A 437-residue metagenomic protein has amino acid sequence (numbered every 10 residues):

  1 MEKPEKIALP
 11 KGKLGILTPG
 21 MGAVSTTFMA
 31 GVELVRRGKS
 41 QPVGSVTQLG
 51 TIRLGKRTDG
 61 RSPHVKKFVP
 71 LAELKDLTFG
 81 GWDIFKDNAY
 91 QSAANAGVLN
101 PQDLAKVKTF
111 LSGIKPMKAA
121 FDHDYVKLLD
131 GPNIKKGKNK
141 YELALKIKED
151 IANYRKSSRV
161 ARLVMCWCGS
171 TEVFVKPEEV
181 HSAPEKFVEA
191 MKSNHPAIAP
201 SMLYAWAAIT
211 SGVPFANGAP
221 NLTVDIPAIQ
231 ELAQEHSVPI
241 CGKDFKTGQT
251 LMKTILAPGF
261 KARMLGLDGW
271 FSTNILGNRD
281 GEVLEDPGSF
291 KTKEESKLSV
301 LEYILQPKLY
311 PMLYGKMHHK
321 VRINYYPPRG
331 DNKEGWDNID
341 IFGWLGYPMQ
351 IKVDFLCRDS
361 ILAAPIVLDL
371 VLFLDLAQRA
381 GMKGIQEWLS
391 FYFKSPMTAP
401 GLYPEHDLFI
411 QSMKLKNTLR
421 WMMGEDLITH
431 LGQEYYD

Functional and structural regions predicted by a protein language model:
E2-A219, T223-E235, L251-A257, Q350-D437: Metallocofactor- and cofactor-centric catalytic cores in central/energy metabolism, strongly enriched
M21-A23, D83-K86, T247-G248, F271-G277 (+3 more regions): Glycine-rich beta-alpha junction loops
G212-V213, V238, M264-L265: Short glycine/serine/threonine/alanine-rich loop segments
N221-H236, I275-D286, Y303-M312, G330-G343 (+2 more regions): Short flexible/disordered coil segments
C241-K243, T247-L313: Conserved anion/nucleotide-ligand pocket segment
S296-E387: Glycine-rich, aromatic-lined ligand/substrate-binding cores of catalytic and carbohydrate-binding domains
